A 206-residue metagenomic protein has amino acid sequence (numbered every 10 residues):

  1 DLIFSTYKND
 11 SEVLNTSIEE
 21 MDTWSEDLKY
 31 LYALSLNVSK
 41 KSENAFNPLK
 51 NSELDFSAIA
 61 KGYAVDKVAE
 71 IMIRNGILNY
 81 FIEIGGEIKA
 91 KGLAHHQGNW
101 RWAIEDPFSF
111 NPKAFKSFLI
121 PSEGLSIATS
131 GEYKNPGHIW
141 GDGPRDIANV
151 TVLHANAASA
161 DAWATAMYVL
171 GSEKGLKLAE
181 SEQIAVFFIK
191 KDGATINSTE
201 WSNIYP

Functional and structural regions predicted by a protein language model:
D1-P206: Mature catalytic core of soluble alpha/beta enzymes
